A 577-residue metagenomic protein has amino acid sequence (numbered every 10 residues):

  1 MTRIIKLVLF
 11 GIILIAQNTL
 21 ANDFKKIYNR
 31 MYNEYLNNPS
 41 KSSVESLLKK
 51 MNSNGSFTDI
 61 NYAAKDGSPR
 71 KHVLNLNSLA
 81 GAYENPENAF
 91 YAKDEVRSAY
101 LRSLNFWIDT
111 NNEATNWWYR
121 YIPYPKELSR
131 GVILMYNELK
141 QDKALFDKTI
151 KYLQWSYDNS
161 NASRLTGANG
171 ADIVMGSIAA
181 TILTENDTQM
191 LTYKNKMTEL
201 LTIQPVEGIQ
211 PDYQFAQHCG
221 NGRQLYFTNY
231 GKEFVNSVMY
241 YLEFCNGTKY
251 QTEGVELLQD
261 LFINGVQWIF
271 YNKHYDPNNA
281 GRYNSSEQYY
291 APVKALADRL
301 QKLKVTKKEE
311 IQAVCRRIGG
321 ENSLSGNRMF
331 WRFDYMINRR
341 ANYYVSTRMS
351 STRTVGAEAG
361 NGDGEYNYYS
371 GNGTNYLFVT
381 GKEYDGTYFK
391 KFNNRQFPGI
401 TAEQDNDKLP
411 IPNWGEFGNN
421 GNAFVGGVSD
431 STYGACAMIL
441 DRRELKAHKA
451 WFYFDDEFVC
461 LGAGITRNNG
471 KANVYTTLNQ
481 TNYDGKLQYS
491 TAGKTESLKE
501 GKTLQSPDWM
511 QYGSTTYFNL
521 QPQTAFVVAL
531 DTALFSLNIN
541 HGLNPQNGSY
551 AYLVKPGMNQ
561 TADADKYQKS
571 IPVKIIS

Functional and structural regions predicted by a protein language model:
M1-N22: Bacterial Sec-dependent N-terminal signal peptides
R3-K6, R70, K449: Basic side chains
N22-S42: Extreme N-terminal leader/anchor segments
D23, S40, N186-Q189, G557-A562: Alpha-helix capping and helix-coil boundary motifs
N38-P39, A92, K140, K304 (+1 more regions): Short, flexible coil/linker elements and helix-boundary hinge sites characteristic of intrinsically disordered
P39-K41, I150-G170, K308-E321, S350 (+1 more regions): Amphipathic repeat-derived elements
E45-R282: Aromatic-lined, polymer-binding surfaces characteristic of secreted/periplasmic polysaccharide-degrading enzymes
F234, Y241-S577: Extended polysaccharide-engagement surfaces of secreted carbohydrate-active enzymes
